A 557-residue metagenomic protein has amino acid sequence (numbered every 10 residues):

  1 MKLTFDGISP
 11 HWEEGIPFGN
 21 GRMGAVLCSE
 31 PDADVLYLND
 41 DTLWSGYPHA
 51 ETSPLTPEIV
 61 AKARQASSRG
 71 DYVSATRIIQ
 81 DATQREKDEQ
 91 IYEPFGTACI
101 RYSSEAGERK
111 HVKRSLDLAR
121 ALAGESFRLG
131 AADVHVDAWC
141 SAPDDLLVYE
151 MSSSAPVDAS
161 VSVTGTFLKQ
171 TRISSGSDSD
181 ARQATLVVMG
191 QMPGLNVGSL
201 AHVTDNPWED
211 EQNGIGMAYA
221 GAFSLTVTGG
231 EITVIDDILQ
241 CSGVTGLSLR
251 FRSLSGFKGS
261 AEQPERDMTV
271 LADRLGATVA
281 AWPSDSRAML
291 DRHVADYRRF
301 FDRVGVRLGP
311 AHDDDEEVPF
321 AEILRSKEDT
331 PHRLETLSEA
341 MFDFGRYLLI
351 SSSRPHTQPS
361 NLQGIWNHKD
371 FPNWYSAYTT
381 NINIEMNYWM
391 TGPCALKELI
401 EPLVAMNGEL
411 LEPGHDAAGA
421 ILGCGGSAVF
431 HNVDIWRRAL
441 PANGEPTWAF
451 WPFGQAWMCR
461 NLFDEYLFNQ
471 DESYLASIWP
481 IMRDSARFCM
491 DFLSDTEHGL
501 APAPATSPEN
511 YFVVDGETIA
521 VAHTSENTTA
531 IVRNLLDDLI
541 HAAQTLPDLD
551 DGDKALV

Functional and structural regions predicted by a protein language model:
M1-P446, F453, D464-Y466, R483 (+3 more regions): Aromatic-residue-lined binding/catalytic grooves and analogous aromatic/hydrophobic interfacial grooves in multimeric
N383, W451-E465, Y474-D491: Extended, hydrophobic alpha-helical segments in both membrane/secreted and soluble proteins
M390-T391, C459-E465, L535-L539: Buried hydrophobic packing segments
D484, F488-A542: Acidic/histidine-rich catalytic neighborhood
